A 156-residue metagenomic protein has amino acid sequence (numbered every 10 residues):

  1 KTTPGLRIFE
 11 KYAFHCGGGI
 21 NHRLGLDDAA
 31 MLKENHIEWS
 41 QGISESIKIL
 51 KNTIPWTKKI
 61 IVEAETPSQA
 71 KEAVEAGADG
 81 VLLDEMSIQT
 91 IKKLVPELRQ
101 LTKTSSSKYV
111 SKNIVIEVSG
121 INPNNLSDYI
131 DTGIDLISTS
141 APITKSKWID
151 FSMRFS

Functional and structural regions predicted by a protein language model:
K1-A76, G80, K92-K93, E97 (+3 more regions): Acidic/glycine-rich phosphate/pyrophosphate-binding loops and surrounding catalytic core that coordinate Mg2+
G80-I88: Extended hydrophobic secondary-structure segments
E85, G120, A141: Short secondary-structure boundary segments
S87, I121-P123, I130: Catalytic-pocket segment enriched in acidic/His residues
T102-S111: Intrinsically disordered, low-complexity Ser/Thr- and acidic-rich flexible linkers and loops, especially at boundaries
R154-S156: Short hydrophobic/aromatic patches at helix-to-coil boundaries
